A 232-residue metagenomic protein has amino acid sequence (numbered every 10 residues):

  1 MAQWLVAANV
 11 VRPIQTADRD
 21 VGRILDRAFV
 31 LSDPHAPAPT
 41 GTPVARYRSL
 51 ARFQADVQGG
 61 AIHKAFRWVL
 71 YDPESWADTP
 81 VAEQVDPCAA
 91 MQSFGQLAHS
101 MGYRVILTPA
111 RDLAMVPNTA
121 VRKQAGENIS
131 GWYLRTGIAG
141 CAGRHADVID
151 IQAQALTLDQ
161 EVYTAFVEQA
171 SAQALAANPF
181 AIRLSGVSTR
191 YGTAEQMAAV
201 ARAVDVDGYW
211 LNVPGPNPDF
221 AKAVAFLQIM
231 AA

Functional and structural regions predicted by a protein language model:
M1-A232: Glycan-processing catalytic domains of CAZymes
